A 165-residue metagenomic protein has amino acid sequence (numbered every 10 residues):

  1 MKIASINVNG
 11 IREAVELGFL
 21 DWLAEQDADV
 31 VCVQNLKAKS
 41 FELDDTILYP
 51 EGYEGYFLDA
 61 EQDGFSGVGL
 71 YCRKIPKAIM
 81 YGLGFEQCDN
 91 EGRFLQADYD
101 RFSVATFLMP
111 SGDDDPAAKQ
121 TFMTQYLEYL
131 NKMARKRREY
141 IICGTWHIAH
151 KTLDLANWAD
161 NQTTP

Functional and structural regions predicted by a protein language model:
M1-N9, R101-D113, C143: Active-site-proximal beta-strand elements of phosphoester/diester hydrolases
M1-Y49, E54, A60-S66, Y81: N-terminal, active-site-proximal structural segment of metallo-dependent hydrolase catalytic domains
I11-V15, D89, A118-Y126: Soluble or luminal CAZymes and related metallo-dependent hydrolases
R12, S40-E42, G64-F65, G112-D114 (+1 more regions): Short catalytic/ligand-binding loop motif for oxyanion handling, primarily in non-cytosolic enzymes, centered on
L20-A24, R93-D100, Q125-R138: Short amphipathic alpha-helices and their capping/turn segments at secondary-structure boundaries
K37, D44-P110: Structured beta-strand-rich core segments of catalytic domains in phosphoester-bond hydrolases
E51-E54, Q125-P165: Metal-dependent phosphoesterases centered on the DNase I-like endonuclease/exonuclease/phosphatase
G84-F85, L108-T124, A159-T164: Surface-exposed cleft-lining segments at the edges of enzyme active sites
